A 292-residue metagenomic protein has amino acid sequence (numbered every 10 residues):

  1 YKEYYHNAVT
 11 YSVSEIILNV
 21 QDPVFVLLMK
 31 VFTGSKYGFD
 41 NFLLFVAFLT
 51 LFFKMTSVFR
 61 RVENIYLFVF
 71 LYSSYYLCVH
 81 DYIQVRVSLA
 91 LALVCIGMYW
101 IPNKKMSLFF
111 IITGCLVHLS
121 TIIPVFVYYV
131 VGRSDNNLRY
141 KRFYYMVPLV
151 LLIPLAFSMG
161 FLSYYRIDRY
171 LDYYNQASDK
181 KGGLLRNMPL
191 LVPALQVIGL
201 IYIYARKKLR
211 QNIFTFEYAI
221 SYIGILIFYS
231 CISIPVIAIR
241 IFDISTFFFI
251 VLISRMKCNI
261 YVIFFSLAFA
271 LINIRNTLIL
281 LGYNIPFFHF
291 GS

Functional and structural regions predicted by a protein language model:
Y1-Y11, V26, I123-T246, L280-S292: Alpha-helical transmembrane segments and terminal signal-anchor/GPI-anchor hydrophobic tails, characterized by long
E3-Y37: Short hydrophobic/aromatic helix or loop-helix immediately within or flanking a transmembrane segment in polytopic
P23, S35-T50: Loop-to-helix entry region of an early transmembrane alpha helix in multi-pass inner-membrane enzymes
M55-Y75: Transmembrane-helix signature of polytopic, membrane-embedded enzymes that assemble or transfer cell-envelope glycans
V69-F70, D81-C95: Multi-pass, polyprenyl lipid-linked donor-dependent membrane glycosyltransferases
V94-M106: Membrane-interface transmembrane helices that cradle and orient dolichyl/undecaprenyl
I112-Y128: Transmembrane helices and adjacent periplasmic/lumenal helix-loop junctions of polyprenol-phosphate-dependent
K141-L149, I260-N276: Signature aromatic-anchored transmembrane alpha helix within multi-pass, membrane-resident enzymes that catalyze glycan
